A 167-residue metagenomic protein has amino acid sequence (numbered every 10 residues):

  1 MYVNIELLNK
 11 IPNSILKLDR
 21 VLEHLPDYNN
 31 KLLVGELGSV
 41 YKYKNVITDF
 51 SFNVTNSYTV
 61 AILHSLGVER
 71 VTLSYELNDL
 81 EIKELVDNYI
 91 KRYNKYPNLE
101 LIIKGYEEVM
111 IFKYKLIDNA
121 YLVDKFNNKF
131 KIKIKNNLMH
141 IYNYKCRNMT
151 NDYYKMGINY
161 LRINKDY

Functional and structural regions predicted by a protein language model:
M1-Y167: Active-site pocket-lining/capping segments in soluble small-molecule metabolic enzymes
